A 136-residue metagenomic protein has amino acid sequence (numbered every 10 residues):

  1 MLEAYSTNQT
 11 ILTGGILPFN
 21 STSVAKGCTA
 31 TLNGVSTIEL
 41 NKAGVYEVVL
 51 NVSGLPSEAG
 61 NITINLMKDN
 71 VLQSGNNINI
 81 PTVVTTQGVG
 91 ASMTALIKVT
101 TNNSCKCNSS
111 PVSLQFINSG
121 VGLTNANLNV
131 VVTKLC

Functional and structural regions predicted by a protein language model:
M1-C136: Extracellular jelly-roll beta-sandwich "head" domains, especially the C-terminal globular C1q domain
